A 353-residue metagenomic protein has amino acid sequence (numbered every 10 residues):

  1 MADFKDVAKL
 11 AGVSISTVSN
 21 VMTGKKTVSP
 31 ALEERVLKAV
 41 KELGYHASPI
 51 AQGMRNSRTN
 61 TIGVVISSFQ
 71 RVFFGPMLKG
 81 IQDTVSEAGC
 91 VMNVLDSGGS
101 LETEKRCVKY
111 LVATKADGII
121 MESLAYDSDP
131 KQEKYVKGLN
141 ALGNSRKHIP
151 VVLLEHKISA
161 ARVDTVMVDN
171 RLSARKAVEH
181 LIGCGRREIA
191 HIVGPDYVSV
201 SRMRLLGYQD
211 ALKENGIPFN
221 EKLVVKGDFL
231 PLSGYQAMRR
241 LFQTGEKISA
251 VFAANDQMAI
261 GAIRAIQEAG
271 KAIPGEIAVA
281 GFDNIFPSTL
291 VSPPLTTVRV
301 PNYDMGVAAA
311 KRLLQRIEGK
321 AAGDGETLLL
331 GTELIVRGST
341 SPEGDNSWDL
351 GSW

Functional and structural regions predicted by a protein language model:
M1-T59, L206, S341, S352: N-terminal helix-turn-helix DNA-binding module of bacterial transcription factors
A2, S57-E179, G183, W353: Alpha-helical recognition/docking segments in bacterial nutrient-uptake and carbohydrate-utilization systems
S14, N60, D117, R186-E188 (+1 more regions): Short acidic/polar active-site loop segments enriched in Thr and Asp
A39, G80, T84, G138-A141 (+4 more regions): Alpha-helical structural signal in soluble globular domains
L43, A113-T114, G185, L241-K247: Glycine-rich phosphate-binding loop signature in dinucleotide/nucleotide-binding domains
S67-P76, V94-T103, S123-P130, H156 (+6 more regions): Hinge/beta->alpha junction and helix N-cap segments in small-molecule ligand-binding domains
A237-W353: Flexible loop/turn connectors
